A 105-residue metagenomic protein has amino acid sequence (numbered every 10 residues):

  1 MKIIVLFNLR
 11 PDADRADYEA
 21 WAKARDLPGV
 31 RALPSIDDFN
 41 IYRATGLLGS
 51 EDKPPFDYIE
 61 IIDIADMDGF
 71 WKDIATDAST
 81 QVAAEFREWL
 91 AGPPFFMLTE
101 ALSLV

Functional and structural regions predicted by a protein language model:
M1-V105: Macromolecular interaction modules
